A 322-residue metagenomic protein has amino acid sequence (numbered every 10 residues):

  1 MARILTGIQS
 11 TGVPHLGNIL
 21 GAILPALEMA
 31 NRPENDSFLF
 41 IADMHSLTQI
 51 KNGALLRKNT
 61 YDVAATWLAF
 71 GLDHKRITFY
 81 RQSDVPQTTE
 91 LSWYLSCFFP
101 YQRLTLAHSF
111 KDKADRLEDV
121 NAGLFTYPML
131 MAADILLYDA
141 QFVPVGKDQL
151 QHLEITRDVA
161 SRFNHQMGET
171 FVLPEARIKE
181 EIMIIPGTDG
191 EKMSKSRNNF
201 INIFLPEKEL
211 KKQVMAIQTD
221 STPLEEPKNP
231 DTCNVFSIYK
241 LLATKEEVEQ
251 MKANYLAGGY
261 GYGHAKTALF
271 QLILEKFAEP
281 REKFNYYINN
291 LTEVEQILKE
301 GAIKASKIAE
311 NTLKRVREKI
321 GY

Functional and structural regions predicted by a protein language model:
A2-A133, R281, N285: N-terminal Rossmann-like or analogous alpha/beta NTP/dinucleotide-binding catalytic cores that position adenine
L16-N18, Q151, R157-Y322: Conserved nucleotide- and phosphate/pyrophosphate-binding catalytic cores in adenylate/nucleotidyl-handling enzymes
E34, Y101-T105, L137-P144, A243-M251 (+1 more regions): Short helix-capping/linker segments at secondary-structure and domain boundaries
G53, F142-G146, T170, E225: Short, polar/flexible loop-turn hinges at active-site or ligand-entry regions and domain interfaces
A64, G71, F99-Q102, A140 (+3 more regions): A generic secondary-structure signal for well-formed alpha-helical elements
T78-R81, P144, T222: Short catalytic-loop micro-motif centered on adjacent basic/acidic residues
K111-F163, M167: Internal, conserved structured core segments that host functional sites
